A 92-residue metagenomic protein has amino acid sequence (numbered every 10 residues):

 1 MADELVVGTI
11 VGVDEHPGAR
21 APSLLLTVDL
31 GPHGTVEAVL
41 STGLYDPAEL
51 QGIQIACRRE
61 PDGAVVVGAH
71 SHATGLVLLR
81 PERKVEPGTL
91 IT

Functional and structural regions predicted by a protein language model:
M1-T92: Phosphate-backbone binding interfaces of nucleic-acid-interacting proteins
